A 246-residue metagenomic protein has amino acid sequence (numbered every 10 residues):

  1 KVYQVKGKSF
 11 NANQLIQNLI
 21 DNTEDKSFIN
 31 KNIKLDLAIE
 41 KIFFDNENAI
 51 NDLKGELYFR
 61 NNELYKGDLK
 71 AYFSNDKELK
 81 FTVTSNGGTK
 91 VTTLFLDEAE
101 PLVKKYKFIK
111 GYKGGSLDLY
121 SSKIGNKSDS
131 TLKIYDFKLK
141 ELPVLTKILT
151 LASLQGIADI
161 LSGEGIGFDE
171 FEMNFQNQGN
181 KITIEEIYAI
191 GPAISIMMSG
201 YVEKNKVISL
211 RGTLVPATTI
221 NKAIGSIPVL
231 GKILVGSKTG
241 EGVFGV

Functional and structural regions predicted by a protein language model:
K1-E170, N174-I182, I194-V246: Membrane-proximal interfacial segments on either side of biological membranes
Y188-I190: Short, glycine-rich nucleotide/cofactor-binding loops
